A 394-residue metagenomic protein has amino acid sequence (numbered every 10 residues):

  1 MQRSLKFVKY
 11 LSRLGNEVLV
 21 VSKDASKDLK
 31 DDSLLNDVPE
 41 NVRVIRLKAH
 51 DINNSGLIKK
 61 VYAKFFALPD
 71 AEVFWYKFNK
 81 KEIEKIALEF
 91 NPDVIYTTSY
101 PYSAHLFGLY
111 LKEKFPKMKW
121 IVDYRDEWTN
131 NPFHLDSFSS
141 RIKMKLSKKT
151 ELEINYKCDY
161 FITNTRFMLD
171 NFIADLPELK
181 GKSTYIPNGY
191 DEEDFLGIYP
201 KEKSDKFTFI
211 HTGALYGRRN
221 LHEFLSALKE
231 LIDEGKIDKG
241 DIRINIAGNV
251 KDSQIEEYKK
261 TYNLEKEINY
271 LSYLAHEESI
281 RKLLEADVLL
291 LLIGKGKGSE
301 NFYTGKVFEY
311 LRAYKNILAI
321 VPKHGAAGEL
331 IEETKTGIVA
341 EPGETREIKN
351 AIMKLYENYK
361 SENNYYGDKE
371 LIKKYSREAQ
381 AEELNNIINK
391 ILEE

Functional and structural regions predicted by a protein language model:
M1-K48, R166, E382, N389-E394: N-terminal subdomain of nucleotide-sugar transferases
F7, S103-L106, Y110-K114, R141-F161: Membrane-proximal helix-turn-helix segments that form the acceptor-binding/catalytic region of lipid-linked
V20-K85: A conserved catalytic-core segment of Leloir-type glycosyltransferases
S26, F115, K119, N130-E153 (+1 more regions): Nucleotide-sugar donor phosphate/pyrophosphate-binding loop at the beta->alpha transition of glycosyltransferases
F167, G189: Carbohydrate-associated surface elements
K201-R219, L225-S226, Q380: Conserved donor-binding/catalytic core segment of Leloir-type glycosyltransferases
R219, A275-K282, L289-L311, I317-E329: Nucleotide-sugar-dependent
D241, N245-G248, S253-I280: Nucleotide-activated donor-binding/catalytic signature segment of Leloir-type glycosyltransferases, i.e., the conserved
